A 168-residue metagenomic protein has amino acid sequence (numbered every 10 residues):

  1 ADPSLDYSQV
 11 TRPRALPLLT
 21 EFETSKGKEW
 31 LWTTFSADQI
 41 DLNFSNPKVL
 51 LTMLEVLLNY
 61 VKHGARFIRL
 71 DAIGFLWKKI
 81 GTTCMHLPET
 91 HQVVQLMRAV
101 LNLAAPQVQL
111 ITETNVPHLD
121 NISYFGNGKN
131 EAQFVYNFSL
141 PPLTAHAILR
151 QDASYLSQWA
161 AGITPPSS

Functional and structural regions predicted by a protein language model:
A1-H63, L76-K78, T82: Substrate-binding/active-site clefts of carbohydrate-active enzymes
A1-Q9, L103-S168: Conserved alpha/beta catalytic core and glycan-binding cleft of carbohydrate-active enzymes
T20-D38, E89-Q95, S123-S139: Short, charge-rich amphipathic segments
D41-N121, F125-K129, P142, H146-A147: Active-site neighborhood of glycoside hydrolase catalytic domains
